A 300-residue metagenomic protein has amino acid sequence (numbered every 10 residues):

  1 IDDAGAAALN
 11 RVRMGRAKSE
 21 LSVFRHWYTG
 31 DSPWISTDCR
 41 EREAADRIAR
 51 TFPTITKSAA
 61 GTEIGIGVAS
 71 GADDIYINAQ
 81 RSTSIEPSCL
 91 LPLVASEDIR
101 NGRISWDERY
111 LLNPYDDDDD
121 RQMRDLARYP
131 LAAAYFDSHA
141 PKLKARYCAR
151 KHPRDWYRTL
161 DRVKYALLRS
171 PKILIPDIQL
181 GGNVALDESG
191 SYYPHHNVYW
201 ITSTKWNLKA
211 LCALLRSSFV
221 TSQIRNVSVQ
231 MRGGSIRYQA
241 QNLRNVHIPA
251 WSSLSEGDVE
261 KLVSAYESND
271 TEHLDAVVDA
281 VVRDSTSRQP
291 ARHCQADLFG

Functional and structural regions predicted by a protein language model:
D2-V23: Glycine-rich phosphate-binding loops of NTPases
A6-L9, W251, Q295: Intrinsically disordered, low-complexity regions
A17-L21, R25-Y28, P33-A265, T271 (+1 more regions): Polybasic, glycine- and aromatic-enriched phosphate-binding surface used to engage nucleic acids
D284-R288: Short, conserved secondary-structure transition motifs
H293-G300: Acidic, low-complexity intrinsically disordered tails
